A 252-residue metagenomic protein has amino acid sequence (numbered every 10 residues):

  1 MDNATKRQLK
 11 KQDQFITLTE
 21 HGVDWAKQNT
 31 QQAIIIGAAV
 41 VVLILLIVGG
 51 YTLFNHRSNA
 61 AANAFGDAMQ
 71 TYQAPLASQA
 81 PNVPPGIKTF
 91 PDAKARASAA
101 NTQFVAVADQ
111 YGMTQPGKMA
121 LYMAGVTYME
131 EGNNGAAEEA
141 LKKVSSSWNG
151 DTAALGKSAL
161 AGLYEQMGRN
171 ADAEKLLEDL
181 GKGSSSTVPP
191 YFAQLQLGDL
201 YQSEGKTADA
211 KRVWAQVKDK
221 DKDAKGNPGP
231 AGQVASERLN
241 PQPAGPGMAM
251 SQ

Functional and structural regions predicted by a protein language model:
M1-A39: N-terminal positive-inside, membrane-proximal cytosolic segments immediately preceding the first
V23-D24, Q28, S203, T207-Q252: Terminal, low-structured helical/coil segments at or just beyond the last alpha-helical repeat
V107-G117, E131, S146-L155, G181-P190 (+1 more regions): Short solvent-exposed coil/turn linkers within tandem alpha-helical repeat scaffolds
